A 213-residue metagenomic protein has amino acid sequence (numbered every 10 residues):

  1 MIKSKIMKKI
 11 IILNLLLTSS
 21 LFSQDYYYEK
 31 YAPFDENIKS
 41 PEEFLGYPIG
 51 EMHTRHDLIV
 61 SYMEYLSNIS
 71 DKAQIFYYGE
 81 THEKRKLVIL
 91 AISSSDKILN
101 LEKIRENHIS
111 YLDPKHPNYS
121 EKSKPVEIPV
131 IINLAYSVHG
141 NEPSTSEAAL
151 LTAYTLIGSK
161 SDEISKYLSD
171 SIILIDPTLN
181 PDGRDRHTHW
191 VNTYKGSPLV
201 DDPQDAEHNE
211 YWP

Functional and structural regions predicted by a protein language model:
M1-I10: Positively charged n-region of N-terminal signal peptides that target proteins for export
K9-S19: Sec-dependent N-terminal signal peptides
L21-Q24: Boundary at the C-terminal end of the N-terminal hydrophobic targeting segment
Y31-E51, L134-Y136: Acidic/histidine-rich, surface-exposed loop or edge segments in extracytoplasmic proteins
D35, G50-D57, P143-L150: Soluble non-cytosolic domains of exported or imported proteins
H56-D96, E102: A non-catalytic alpha/beta surface segment that caps or lines the substrate-entry region of metallo-dependent hydrolase
S95, I104-P213: Active-site/substrate-binding loop(s) of hydrolase catalytic cores
